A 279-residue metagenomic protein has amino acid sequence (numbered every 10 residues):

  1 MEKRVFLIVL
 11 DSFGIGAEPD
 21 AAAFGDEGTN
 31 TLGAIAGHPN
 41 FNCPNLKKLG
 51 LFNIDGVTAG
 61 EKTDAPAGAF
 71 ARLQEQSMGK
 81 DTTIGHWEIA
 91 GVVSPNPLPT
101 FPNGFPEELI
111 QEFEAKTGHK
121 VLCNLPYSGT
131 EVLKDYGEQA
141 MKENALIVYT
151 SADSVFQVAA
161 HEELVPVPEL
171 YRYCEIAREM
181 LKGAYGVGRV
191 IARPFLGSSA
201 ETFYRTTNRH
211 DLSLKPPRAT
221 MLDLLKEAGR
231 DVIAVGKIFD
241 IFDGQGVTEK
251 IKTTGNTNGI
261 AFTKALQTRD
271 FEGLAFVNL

Functional and structural regions predicted by a protein language model:
E2-G16, I89, L225, G273-L279: Beta-strand elements within well-structured catalytic alpha/beta cores of enzymes that handle phosphate/sulfate esters
S12-H161, V165-P168, R193, E201: Active-site nucleophile/metal-coordination loop of metallo-enzymes that catalyze phosphate/sulfate and related
A71-E75, V132-K134, I176, P216-A219 (+1 more regions): Glycine-rich, charged/polar anion/phosphate-binding loops that engage phosphate groups from diverse ligands
S77-G79, D135-E138, A177-L181, M221-D223: A generic local secondary-structure boundary/capping motif
E112, Y173-I176, T220-E227: Amphipathic alpha-helical segments that form well-ordered structural scaffolds and often line/cohere around active
Y127-V132, P168-I176, S213-P216: Active-site glycine-rich loop that binds ribose-phosphate moieties when present
K142-T150, S154-V155, L181-L279: Anion-binding catalytic surfaces of enzymes that hydrolyze or transfer phosphate/sulfate esters
Q157-V187: Charged, low-complexity intrinsically disordered tails and linkers
